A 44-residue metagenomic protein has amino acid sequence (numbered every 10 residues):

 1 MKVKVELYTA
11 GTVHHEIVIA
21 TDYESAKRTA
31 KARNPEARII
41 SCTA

Functional and structural regions predicted by a protein language model:
M1-H14: Short aromatic-glycine-(Arg/Gly/Cys) micro-motifs in beta-strand/loop hairpins
V13, A32-R33: Secondary-structure boundary/capping motif
P35-A44: Short, mixed-charge low-complexity intrinsically disordered segments
